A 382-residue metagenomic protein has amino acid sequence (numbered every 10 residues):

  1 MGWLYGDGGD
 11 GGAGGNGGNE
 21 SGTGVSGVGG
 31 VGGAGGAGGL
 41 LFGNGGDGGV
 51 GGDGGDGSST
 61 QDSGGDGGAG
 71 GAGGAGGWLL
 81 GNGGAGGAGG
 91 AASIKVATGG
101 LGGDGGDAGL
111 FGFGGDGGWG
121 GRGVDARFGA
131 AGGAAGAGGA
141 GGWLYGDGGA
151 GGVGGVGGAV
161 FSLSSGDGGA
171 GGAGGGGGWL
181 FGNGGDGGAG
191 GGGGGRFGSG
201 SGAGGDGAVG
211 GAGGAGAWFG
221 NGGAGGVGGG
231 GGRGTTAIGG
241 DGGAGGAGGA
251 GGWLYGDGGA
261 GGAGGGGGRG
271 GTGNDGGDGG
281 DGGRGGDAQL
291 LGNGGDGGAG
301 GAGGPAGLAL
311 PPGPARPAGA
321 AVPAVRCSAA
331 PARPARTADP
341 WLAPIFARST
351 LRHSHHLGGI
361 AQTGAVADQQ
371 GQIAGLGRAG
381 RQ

Functional and structural regions predicted by a protein language model:
M1-Q382: Long, compositionally biased tandem-repeat segments
